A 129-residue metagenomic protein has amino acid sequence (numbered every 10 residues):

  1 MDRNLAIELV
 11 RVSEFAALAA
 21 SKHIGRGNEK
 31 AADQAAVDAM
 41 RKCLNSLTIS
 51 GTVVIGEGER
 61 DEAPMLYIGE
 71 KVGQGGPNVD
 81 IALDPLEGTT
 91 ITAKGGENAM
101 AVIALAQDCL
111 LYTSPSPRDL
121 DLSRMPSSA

Functional and structural regions predicted by a protein language model:
M1-A82: N-terminal subdomain of lithium-sensitive/metallo-dependent phosphomonoesterases centered on the IMPase/IPPase/PAP
V53, L122-S123: Short, hydrophobic secondary-structure boundary micro-motifs
E59-D61, I91, D119: Short, flexible micro-motifs
P77, L120-D121: Short, exposed beta-strand "edge-strand" segments with a Pro/Gly-rich flavor and a Y/T-containing core
P77-E87, I91-L110: DPxDG-like acidic metal-binding loop motif
Y112-D119: Conserved small/polar residues in nucleotide/adenosyl-binding loops
R124-A129: Hydrophobic alpha-helical segments, chiefly the membrane-spanning helices and signal/signal-anchor peptides
